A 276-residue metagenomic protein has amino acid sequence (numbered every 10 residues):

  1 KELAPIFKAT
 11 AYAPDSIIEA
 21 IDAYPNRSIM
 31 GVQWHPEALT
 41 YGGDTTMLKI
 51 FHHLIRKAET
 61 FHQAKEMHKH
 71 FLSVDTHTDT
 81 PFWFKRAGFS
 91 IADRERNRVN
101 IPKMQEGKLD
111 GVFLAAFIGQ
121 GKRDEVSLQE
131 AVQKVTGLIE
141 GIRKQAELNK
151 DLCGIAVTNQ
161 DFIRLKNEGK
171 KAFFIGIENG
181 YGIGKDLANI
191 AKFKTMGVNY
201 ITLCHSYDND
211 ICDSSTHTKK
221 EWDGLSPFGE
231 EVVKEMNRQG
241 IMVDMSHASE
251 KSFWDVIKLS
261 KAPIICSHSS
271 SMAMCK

Functional and structural regions predicted by a protein language model:
K1-K65: Amide-donor transfer/coupling interface in amidating biosynthetic enzymes
A13-S16, N179-I183, H247-E250: Short beta->alpha connector loops
N26, K108-L109, V198-Y200, I241 (+2 more regions): Glycine-enriched alpha-helix->loop->beta-strand junction motifs that scaffold or abut catalytic
G31-P36, S73-T80, A248, C266-S269: Histidine-centered catalytic micro-motifs
Q63-K220, M272-K276: N-terminal hydrophobic targeting/anchoring segments and the immediately downstream early-domain regions of hydrolases
K185-T195, H217-I265, K276: Histidine/acidic residue-rich metal-binding segments in metalloenzymes
